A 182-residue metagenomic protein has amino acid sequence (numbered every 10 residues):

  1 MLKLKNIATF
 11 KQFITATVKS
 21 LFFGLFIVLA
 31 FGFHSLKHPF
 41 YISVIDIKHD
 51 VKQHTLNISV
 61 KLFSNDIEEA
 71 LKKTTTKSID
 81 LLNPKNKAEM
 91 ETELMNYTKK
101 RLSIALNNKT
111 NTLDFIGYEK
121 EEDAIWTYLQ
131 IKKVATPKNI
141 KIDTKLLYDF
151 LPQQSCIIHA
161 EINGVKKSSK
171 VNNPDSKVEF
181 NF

Functional and structural regions predicted by a protein language model:
M1-F40: Bacterial Sec-dependent N-terminal signal peptides
K37-F182: N-terminal soluble domains immediately following signal/targeting peptides that reside in extracytoplasmic
